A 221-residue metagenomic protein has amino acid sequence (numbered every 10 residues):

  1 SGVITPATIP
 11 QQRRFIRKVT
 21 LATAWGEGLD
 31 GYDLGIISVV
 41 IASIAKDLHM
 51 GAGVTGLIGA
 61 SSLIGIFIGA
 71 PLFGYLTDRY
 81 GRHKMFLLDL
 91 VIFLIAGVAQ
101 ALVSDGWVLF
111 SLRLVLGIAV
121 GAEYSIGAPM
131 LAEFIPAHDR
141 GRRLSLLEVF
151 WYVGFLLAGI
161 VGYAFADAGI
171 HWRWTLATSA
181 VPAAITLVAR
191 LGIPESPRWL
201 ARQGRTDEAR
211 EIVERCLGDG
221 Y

Functional and structural regions predicted by a protein language model:
S1-Y221: Transmembrane-helix signature of 12-pass secondary carriers
